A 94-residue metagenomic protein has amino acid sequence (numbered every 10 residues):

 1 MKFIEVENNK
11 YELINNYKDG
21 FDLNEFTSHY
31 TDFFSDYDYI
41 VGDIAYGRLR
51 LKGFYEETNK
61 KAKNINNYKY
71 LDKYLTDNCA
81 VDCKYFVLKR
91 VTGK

Functional and structural regions predicted by a protein language model:
M1-Y46: N-terminal leader/targeting segments and the first structural element of proteins
N8-Y17, N59-A62, Y85, V91-T92: Compositionally biased, intrinsically disordered or flexible polar/acidic segments
Y11, Y39, Y55, Y74 (+1 more regions): Aromatic side chains
G20, N24, K61-N66: Ordered, soluble secondary-structure elements with a strong preference for glycine-centered loop motifs and nearby
D43-E57: Short, structured protein-protein interaction patches enriched in aromatics and acidic/basic residues, typified by
K63-K94: Helix-rich interaction surfaces within compact, conserved domain-sized segments that mediate assembly or partner
